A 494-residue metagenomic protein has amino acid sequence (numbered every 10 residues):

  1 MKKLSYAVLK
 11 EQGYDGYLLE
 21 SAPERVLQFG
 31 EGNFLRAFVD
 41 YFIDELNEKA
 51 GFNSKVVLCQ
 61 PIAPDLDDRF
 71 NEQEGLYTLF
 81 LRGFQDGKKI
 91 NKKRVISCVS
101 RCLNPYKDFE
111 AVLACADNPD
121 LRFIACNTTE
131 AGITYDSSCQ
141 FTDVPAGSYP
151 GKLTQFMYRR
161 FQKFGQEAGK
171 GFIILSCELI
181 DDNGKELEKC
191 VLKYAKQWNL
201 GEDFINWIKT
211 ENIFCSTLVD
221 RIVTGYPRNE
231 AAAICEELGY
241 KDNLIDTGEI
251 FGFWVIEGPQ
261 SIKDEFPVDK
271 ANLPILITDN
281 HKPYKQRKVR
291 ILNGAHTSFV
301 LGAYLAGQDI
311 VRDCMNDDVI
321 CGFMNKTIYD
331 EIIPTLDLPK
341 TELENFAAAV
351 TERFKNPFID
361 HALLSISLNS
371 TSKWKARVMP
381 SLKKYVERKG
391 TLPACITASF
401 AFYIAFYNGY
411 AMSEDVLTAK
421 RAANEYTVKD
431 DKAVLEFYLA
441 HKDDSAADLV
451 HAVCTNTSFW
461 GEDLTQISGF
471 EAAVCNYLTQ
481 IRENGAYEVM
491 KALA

Functional and structural regions predicted by a protein language model:
M1-A494: Substrate/ligand-engaging "lid" and interaction regions
